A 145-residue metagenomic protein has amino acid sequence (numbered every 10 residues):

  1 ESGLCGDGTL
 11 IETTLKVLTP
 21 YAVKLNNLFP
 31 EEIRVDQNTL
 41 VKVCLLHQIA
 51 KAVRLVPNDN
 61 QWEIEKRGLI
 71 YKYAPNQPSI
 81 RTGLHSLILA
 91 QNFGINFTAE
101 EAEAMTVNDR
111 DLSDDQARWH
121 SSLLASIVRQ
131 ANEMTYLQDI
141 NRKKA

Functional and structural regions predicted by a protein language model:
S2-T13, T19-K144: Divalent metal-dependent catalytic cores for phosphoryl transfer on phosphate-bearing substrates
